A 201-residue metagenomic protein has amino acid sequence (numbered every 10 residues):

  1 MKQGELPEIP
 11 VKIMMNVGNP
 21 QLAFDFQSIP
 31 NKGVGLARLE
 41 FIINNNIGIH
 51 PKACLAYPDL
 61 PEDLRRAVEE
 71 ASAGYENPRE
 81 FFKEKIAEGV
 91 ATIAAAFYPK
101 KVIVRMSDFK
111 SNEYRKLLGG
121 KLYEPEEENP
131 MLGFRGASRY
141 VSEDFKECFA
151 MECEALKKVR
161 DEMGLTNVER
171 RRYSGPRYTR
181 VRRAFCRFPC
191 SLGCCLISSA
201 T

Functional and structural regions predicted by a protein language model:
K2-T201: Conserved alpha/beta-domain cores
